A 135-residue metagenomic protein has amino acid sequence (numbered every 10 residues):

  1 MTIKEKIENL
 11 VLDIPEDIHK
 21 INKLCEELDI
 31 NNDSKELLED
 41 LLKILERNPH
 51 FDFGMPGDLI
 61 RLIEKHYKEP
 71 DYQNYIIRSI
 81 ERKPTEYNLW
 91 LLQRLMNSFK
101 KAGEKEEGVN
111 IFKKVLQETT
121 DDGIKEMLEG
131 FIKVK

Functional and structural regions predicted by a protein language model:
M1-D40, I44, E129-K135: N-terminal alpha-helical scaffold/docking segments in eukaryotic complex subunits
T2-E8, S34-L45, K68-S79, G103-K114: Amphipathic alpha-helical scaffolding segments comprising HEAT/armadillo-like alpha-solenoid repeats
N9-I14, K43-H50, K65, R78-E86 (+1 more regions): Solenoid-like repeat scaffolds
I18, K35, H50-F53, T85-L89 (+1 more regions): Alpha-helix N-cap/helix-start positions at coil->helix boundaries
I21-N32, G54-Y67, N88-K101, E126-V134: Structural detector for internal amphipathic alpha-helices that build alpha-solenoid repeat scaffolds
L24-L28, D40-P49, D58-I63, Y75-I80: Short secondary-structure capping micro-motifs at structural edges
I76-N97, E107: A generic tandem-repeat structural signature
A102-K135: A generic hydrophobic-segment detector
